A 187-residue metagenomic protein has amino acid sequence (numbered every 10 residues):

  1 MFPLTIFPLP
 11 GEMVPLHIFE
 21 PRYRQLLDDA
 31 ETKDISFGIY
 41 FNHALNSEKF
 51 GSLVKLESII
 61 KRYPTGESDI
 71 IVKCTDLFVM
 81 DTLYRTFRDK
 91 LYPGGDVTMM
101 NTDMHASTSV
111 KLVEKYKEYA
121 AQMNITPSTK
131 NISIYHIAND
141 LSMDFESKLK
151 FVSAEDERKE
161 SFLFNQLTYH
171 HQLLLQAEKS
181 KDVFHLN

Functional and structural regions predicted by a protein language model:
M1-N187: N-terminal low-complexity, acidic/polar interaction/targeting segments
